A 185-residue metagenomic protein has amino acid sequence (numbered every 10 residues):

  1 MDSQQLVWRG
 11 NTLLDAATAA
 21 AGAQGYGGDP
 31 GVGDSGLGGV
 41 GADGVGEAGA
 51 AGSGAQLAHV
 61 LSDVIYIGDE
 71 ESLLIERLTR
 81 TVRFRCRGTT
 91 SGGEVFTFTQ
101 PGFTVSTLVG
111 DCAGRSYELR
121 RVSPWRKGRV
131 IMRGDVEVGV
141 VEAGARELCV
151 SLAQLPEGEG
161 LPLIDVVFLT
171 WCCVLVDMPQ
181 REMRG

Functional and structural regions predicted by a protein language model:
M1-G185: Intrinsically disordered, low-complexity proline/glycine-rich segments
